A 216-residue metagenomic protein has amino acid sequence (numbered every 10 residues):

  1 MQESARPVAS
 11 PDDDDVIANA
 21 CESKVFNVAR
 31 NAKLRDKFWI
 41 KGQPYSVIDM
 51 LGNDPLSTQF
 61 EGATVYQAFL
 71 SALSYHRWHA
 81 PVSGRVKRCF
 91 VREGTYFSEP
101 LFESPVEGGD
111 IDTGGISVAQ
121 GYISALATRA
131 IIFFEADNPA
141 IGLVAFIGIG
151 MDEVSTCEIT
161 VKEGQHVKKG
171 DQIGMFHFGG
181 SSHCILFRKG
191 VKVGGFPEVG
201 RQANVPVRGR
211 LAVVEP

Functional and structural regions predicted by a protein language model:
M1-P216: Contiguous, well-folded functional domains in the mature portion of proteins
